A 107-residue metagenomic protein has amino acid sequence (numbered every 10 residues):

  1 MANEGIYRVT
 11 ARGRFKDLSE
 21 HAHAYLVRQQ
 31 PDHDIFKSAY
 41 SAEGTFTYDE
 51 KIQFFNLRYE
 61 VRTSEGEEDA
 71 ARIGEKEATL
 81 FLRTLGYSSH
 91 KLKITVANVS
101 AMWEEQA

Functional and structural regions predicted by a protein language model:
M1, E43-T47, V96-E104: Short amphipathic beta-strand and strand-loop transition segments with alternating hydrophobic
M1-A24: Short, extreme N-terminal segment that most often corresponds to the first beta-strand
A2, Y48-E50, L85: Sterically constrained small-residue positions within well-ordered secondary structures of folded domains
S19-A39: Short amphipathic alpha-helix segments
H33-S41, L82-S89: Short secondary-structure junctions
K37-R72, K76: Short, intrinsically disordered low-complexity segments
V61-A107: Charged interaction segments
